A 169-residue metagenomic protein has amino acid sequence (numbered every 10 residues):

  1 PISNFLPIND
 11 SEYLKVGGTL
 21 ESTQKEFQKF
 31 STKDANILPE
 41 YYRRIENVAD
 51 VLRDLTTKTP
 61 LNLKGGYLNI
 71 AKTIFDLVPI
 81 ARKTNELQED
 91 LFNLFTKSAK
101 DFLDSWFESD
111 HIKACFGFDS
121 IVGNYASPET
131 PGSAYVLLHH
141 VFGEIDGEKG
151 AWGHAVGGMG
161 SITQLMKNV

Functional and structural regions predicted by a protein language model:
P1-T57, E89: Dinucleotide-binding Rossmann-like beta1-alpha1 core, especially the glycine-rich loop that anchors the ADP
E46-V169: Active-site/ligand-binding neighborhood in enzyme catalytic cores
